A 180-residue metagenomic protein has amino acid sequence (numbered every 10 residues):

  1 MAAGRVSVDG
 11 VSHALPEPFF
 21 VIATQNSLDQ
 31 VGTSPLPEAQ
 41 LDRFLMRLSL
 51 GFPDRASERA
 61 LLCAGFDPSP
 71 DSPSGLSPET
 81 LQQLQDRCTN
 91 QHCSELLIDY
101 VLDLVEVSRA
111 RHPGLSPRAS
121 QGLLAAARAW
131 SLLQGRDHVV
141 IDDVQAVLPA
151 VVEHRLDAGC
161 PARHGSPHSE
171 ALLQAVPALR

Functional and structural regions predicted by a protein language model:
M1-L76, Q82-Q91, R128-W130: Canonical AAA+ ATPase core
R5, F52, P70, R109-A110 (+2 more regions): Secondary-structure transition/hinge residues
F52, Q91-E95, G135-H138, G159: Residues at alpha-helix boundaries and short interhelical turns
R55, R59-C63, I98, L102 (+1 more regions): An amphipathic alpha-helix signature
L61, L84-R87, L104, V147 (+1 more regions): Residues that form generic nucleotide/phosphate-binding pockets
S72-L123: Conserved AAA+ ATPase small/helical "lid" subdomain
A110-R180: C-terminal engagement/docking regions of AAA+ P-loop ATPases
